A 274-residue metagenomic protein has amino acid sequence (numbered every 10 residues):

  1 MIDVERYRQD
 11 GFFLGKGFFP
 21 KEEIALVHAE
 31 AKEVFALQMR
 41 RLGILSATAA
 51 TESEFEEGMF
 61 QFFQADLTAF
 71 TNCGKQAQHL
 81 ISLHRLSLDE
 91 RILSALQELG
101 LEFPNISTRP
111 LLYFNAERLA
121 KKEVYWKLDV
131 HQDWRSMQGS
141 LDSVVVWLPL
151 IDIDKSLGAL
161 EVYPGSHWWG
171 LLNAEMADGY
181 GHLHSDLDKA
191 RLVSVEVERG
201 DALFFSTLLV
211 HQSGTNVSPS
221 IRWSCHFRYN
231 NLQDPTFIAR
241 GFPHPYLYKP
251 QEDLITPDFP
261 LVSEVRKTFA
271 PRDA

Functional and structural regions predicted by a protein language model:
I2-D10, K16-V130, S136-M137: Non-heme Fe(II)-dependent double-stranded beta-helix
E5, I153-G214, D234, E252-D253: Double-stranded beta-helix
F12-L14, V145-P149, L192-S194, A202-F204 (+1 more regions): Conserved hydrophobic/aromatic beta-strand scaffold that supports enzyme active sites
E30, L37, R41-T48, E57-Q61 (+3 more regions): Non-heme Fe(II)/2-oxoglutarate
F55-E57, Y125-D129, E175-R191, R240-P245: Short, surface-exposed loop/helix-turn segments at secondary-structure junctions that function as lids/hinges flanking
E90-S94, V144, E198, L203: A structural signal for well-ordered alpha-helical segments within the folded catalytic domains of diverse enzymes
L111-L119, W134-R135, D142, I151-K155 (+1 more regions): Short acidic/polar capping segments at secondary-structure boundaries
H131, R135-K155, E196-V197, R228-L232: Short, conserved beta-strand element in jelly-roll/cupin
